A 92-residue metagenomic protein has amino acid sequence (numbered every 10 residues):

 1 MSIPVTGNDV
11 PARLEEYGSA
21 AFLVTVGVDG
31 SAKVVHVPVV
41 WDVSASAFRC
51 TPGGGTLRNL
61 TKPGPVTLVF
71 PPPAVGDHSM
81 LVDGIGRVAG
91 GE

Functional and structural regions predicted by a protein language model:
M1-A20: Short, basic/aromatic recognition patches
V5, L14, V35, L57-T61: Amphipathic, alpha-helical segments enriched in basic
R13, D29, A74-G76: Generic marker of residues within folded, mature protein domains
G18-P52, L68-V69, L81: Short beta-strand segments
G53-E92: Short, structured beta-strand-loop surface elements
